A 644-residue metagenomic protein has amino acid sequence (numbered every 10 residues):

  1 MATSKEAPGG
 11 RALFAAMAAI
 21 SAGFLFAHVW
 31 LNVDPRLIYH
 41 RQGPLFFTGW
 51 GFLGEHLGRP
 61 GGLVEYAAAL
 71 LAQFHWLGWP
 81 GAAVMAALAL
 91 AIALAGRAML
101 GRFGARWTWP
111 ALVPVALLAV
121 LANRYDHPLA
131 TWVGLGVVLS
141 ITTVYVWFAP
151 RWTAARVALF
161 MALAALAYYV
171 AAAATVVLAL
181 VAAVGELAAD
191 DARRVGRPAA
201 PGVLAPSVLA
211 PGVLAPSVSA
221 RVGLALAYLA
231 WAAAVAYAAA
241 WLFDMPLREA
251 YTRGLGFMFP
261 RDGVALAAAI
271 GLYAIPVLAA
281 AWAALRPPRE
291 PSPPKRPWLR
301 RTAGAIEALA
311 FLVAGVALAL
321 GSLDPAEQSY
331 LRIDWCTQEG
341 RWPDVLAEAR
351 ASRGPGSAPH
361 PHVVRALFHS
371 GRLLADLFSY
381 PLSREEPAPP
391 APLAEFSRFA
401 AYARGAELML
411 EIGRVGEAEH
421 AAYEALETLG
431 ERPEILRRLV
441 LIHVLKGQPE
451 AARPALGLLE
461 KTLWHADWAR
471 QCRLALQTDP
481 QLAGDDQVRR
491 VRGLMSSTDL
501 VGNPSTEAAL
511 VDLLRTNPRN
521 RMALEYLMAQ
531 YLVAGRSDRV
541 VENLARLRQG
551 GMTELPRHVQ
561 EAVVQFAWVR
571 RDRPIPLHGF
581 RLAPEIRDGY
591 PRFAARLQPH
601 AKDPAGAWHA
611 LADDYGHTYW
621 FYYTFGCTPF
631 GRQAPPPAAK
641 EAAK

Functional and structural regions predicted by a protein language model:
M1-L25, R300-A310: Start-transfer (signal-anchor) and selected internal transmembrane alpha helices of multi-pass inner/ER membrane
H28-A83: Membrane-interface coil-to-helix junctions
Y39-Q42, L57-G61, G81, M85 (+3 more regions): Membrane-interface micro-motifs in multi-pass membrane enzymes
W109-P114, P150-A164, R193-R194, A205 (+1 more regions): Short hydrophobic alpha-helices at membrane interfaces in multi-pass membrane enzymes
D126-L129, W147-R194, A233-W241: Transmembrane helices and adjacent periplasmic/lumenal helix-loop junctions of polyprenol-phosphate-dependent
P216, V222-P291: Membrane-embedded alpha-helical segments of integral membrane proteins
R296-D324: Internal/C-terminal transmembrane anchor helices
L318-E507, V511-N543, L547: Soluble catalytic regions of membrane-associated enzymes that act on cell-envelope and secretory-pathway components
